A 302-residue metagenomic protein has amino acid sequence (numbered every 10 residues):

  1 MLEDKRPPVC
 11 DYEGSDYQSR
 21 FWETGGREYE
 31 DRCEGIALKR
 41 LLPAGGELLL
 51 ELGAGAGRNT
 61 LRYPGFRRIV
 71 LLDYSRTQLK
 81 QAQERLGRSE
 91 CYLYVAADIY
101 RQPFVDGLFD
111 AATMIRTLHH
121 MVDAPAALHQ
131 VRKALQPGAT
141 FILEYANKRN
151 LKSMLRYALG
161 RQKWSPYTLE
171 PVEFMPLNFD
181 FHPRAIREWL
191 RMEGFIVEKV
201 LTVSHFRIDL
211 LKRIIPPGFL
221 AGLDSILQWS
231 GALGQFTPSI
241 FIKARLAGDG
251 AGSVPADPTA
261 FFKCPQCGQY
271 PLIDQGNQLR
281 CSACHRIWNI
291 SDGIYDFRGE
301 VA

Functional and structural regions predicted by a protein language model:
M1-G45, Q78, R298-A302: Conserved class I S-adenosyl-L-methionine
G45-G55: Conserved class I S-adenosyl-L-methionine
A54-R101: Class I SAM-dependent methyltransferase SAM/SAH-binding core
T113: A conserved beta-strand element that flanks and buttresses the S-adenosyl-L-methionine
P125-T140: A short glycine-rich, Lys/Arg-flanked "PGG" loop and its adjoining helix->strand segment in the class I
I142-S165: Conserved class I S-adenosyl-L-methionine
G160-K163, E188, K199-Y270, Q275: A C-terminal cap/extension of S-adenosyl-L-methionine-dependent methyltransferases that defines the acceptor-substrate
W164-A185: Acceptor-substrate binding/catalytic loop of class I
